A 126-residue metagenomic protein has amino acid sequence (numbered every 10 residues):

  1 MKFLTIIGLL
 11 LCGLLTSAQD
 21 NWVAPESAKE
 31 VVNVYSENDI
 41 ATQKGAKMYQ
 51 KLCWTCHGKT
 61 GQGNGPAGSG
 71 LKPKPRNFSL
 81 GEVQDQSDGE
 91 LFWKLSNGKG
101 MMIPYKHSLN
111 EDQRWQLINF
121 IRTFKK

Functional and structural regions predicted by a protein language model:
M1-L9: Sec-dependent signal peptide recognition, specifically the positively charged N-region followed immediately by
L9-S17: Hydrophobic h-region of N-terminal signal peptides that target proteins for export in Gram-negative bacteria
Q19-D20, W93-S96, G100, K106-K126: C-terminal capping alpha-helices of c-type cytochrome domains
D20-M48: Electrostatic cytochrome c docking/interface patches
Y35-S36, T42, Q62-E90: Gly/Gly-Pro-rich "capping" loops immediately C-terminal to redox-active cysteine motifs in periplasmic/lumenal
D39-Q62, S96-N97: Sequence/structural segment immediately N-terminal to covalent heme-attachment motifs in c-type and related
A41, M48, S87, L91 (+1 more regions): Stable alpha-helical elements in mature extracytoplasmic
K51, R76, G100: Glycine-centered loop/turn positions within well-structured domains that cap or flank conserved ligand/cofactor-binding
